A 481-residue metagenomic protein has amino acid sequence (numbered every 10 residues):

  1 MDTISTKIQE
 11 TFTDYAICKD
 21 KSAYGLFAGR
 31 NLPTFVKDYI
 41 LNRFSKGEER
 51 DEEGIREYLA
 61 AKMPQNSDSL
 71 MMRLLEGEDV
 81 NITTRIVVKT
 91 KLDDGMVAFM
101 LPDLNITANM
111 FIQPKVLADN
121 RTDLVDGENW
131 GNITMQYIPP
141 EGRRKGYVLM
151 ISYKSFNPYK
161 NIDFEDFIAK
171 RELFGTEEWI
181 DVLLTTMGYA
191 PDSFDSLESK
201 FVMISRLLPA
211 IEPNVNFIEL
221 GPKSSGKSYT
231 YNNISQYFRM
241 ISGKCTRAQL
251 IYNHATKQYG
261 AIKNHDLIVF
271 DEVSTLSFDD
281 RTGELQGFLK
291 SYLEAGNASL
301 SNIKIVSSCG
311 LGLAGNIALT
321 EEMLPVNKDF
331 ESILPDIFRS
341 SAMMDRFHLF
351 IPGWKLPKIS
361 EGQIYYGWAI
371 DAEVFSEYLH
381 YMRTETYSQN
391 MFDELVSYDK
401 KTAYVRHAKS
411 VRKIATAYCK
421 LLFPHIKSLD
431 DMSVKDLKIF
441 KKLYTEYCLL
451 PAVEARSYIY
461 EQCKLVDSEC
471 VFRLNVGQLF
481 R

Functional and structural regions predicted by a protein language model:
M1-M187: Extended, charged/polar low-complexity intrinsically disordered regions
R43, K62, M187, I234 (+2 more regions): Generic structural signal for hydrophobic core residues of well-folded globular domains
A190-M323, N327-D329, D345, V466-G477: Conserved ASCE/P-loop NTPase catalytic core
D195-S199, N390-L395, S428-D431: Short coil/turn segments at secondary-structure boundaries
N233, E373-S376, K442-C448: Eukaryote-specific, cytoplasm-facing alpha-helical/coiled-coil scaffolding segments in long proteins
K304-L311, N316-I426: Phosphate-sensing "switch" segment of ASCE/P-loop ATPases
V396-R481: C-terminal alpha-helical "lid" subdomain
